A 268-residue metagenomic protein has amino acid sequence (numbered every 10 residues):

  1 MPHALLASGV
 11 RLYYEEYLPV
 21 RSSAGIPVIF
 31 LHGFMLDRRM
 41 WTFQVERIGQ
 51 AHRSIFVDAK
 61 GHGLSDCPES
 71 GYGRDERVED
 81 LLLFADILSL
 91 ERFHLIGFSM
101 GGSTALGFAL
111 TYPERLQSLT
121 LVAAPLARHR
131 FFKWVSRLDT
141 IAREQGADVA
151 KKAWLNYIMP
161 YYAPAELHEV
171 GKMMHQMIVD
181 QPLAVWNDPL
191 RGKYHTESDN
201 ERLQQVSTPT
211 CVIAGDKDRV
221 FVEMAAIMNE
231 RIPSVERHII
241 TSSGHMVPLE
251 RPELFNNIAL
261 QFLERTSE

Functional and structural regions predicted by a protein language model:
V10-S70: Conserved HGGG/HGGXW glycine-rich cap/lid loop of the alpha/beta-hydrolase fold
E76-F93: Conserved acidic catalytic loop of the alpha/beta-hydrolase fold
G97, G101, A105: Gly/Ala-rich beta-loop-alpha elbow adjacent to hydrolase catalytic centers
L106-T111, L116-A147: Flexible "cap/lid" loop of the alpha/beta hydrolase fold
R130-F132, A147-Q204: Conserved alpha/beta-hydrolase catalytic His-Asp/Glu region
V206, V212-A214: Short beta-strand/loop motif that positions the catalytic acidic residue of the alpha/beta-hydrolase fold
R219-M224: Conserved alpha/beta-hydrolase "acid-adjacent" motif
V235-E268: Catalytic active-site module of serine/aspartate enzymes centered on a nucleophile-bearing elbow/loop
